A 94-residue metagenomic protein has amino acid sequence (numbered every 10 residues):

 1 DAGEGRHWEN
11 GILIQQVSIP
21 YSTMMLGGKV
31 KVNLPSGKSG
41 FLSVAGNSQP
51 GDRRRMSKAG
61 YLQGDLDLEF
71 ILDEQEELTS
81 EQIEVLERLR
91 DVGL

Functional and structural regions predicted by a protein language model:
D1-L94: Intrinsically disordered, low-complexity linker/assembly segments
